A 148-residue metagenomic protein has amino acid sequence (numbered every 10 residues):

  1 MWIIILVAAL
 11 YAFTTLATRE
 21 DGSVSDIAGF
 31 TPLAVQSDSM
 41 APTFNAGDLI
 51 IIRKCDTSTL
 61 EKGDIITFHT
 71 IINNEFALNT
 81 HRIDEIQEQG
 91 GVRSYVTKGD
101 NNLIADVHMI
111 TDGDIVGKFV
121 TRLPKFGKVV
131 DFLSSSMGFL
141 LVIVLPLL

Functional and structural regions predicted by a protein language model:
M1-A46, K54, P124, K128-L148: Protein maturation boundaries and topogenic segments
G22-E88: Membrane-proximal low-complexity regions enriched in glycine and acidic/polar residues
E61, N73-F76, L123, L141-L145: Alpha-helix boundary/capping detector
E61-K62, K98, V130, V144: Residue-level detector of alpha-helical recognition elements and their boundaries
N79, D84-D131: Extended, hydrophilic extramembrane loops/domains of integral membrane proteins
